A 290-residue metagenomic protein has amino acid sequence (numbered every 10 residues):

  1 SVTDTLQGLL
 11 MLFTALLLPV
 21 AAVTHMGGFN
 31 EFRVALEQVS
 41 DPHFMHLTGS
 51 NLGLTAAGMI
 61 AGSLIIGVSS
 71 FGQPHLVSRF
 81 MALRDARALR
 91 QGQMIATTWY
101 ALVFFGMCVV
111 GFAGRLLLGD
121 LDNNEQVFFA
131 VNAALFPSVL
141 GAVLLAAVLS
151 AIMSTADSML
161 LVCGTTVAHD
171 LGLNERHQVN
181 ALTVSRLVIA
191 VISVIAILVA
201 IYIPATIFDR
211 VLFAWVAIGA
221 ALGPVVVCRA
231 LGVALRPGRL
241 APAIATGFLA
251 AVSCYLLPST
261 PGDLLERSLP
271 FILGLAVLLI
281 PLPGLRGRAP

Functional and structural regions predicted by a protein language model:
S1, R79-L212, L285: Helix-loop-helix junctions that connect adjacent transmembrane helices in secondary transporters/permeases, recognized
S1-G8, R79-D85, P224-L235: Membrane-water interface regions at transmembrane-helix termini and the short interhelical loops of multi-pass membrane
T5-G141, R288-P290: Loop-to-helix junctions at membrane interfaces in multi-pass transport proteins
Q7-M11, A15-L18, T97-Y100, T166 (+5 more regions): Residue-level recognition of pore/gate-forming positions within transmembrane alpha-helices of multi-pass
A15-A22, M107, G111-R115, A196-I203 (+3 more regions): Structural signal for membrane-spanning alpha-helices in multi-pass inner-membrane proteins, emphasizing helix cores
I60, L140-L144, M159, R186-A190 (+4 more regions): Hydrophobic alpha-helical transmembrane segments
S63-L64, I207-G219: Structural signature of hydrophobic alpha-helical transmembrane segments
P237-P290: A generic transmembrane alpha-helix motif of multi-pass inner-membrane proteins
